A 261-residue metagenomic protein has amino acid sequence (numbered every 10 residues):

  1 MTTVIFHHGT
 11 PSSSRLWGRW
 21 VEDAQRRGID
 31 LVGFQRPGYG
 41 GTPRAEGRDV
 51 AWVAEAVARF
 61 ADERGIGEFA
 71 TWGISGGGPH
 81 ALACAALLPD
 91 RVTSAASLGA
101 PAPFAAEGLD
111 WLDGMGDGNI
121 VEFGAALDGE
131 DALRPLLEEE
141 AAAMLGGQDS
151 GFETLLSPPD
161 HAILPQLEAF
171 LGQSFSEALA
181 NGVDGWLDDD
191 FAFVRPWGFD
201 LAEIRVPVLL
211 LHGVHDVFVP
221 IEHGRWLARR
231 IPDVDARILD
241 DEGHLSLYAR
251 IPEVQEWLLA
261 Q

Functional and structural regions predicted by a protein language model:
M1-P43: Conserved HGGG/HGGXW glycine-rich cap/lid loop of the alpha/beta-hydrolase fold
W52-A70: Conserved acidic catalytic loop of the alpha/beta-hydrolase fold
E68-D110: Conserved hydrolase catalytic core segment
M115-F199: Alpha/beta-hydrolase
R195-R205, I221: The feature captures the conserved acid-bearing segment of alpha/beta-hydrolase catalytic domains
I204, L210-H212, D216: Short beta-strand/loop motif that positions the catalytic acidic residue of the alpha/beta-hydrolase fold
V217-H223: Conserved alpha/beta-hydrolase "acid-adjacent" motif
V234-Q261: Catalytic active-site module of serine/aspartate enzymes centered on a nucleophile-bearing elbow/loop
